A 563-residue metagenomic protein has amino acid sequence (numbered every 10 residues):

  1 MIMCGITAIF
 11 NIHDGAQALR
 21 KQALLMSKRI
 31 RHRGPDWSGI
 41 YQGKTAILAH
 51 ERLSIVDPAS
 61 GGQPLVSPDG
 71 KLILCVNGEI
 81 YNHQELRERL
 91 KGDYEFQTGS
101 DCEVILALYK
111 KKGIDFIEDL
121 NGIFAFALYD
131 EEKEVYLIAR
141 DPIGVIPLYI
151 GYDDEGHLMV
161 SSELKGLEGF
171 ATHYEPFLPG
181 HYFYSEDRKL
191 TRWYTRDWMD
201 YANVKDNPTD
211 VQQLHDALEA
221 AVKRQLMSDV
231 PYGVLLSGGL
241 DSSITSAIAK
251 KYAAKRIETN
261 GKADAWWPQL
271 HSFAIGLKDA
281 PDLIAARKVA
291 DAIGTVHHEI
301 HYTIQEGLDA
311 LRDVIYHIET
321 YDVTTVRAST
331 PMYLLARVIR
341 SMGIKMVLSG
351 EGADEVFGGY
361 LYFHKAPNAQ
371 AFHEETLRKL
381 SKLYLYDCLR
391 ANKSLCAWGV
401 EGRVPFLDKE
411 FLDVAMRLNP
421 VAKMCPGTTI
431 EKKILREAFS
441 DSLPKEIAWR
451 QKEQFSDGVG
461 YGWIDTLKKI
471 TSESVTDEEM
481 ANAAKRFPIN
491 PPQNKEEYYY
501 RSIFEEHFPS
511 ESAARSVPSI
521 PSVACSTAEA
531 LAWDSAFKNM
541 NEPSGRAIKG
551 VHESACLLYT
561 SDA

Functional and structural regions predicted by a protein language model:
M1-I6, S341-L348, P367, F372-S561: Adenosyl-5′-phosphate
I2-Y321: Cysteine-centered catalytic environments shared across enzyme families
L19, N82, T98-D101, L120 (+10 more regions): Hydrophobic (often cysteine-bearing) scaffold residues that line and stabilize catalytic clefts of nucleotide/cofactor
I30, Q225, A253, I257 (+10 more regions): A generic secondary-structure signal for well-formed alpha-helical elements
L106-A107, S243-A247, A336-R337, G358 (+1 more regions): Short, hydrophobic alpha-helix immediately C-terminal to the catalytic nucleophile
A127, V323-L335, L377-L380, T476-M480: Short, basic, helix/turn surface patches
V211, I275-A336, Y362-A371, K393-S394 (+2 more regions): ATP-dependent adenylate-handling ligase core
I344-D354, Y360: Short acidic/histidine-rich active-site segments
